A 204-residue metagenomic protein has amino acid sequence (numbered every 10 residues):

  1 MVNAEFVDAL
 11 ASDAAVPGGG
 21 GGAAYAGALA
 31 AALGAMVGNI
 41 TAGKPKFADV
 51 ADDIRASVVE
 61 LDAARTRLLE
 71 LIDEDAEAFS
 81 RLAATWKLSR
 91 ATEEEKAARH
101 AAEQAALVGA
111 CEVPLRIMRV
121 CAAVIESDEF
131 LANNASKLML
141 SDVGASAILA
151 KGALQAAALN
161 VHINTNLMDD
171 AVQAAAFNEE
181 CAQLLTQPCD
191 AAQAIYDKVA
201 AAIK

Functional and structural regions predicted by a protein language model:
N3, V7, A11-G22, K46-S57 (+4 more regions): Disorder-to-helix initiation segments
F6, L29-M36, A78, I117-S127 (+3 more regions): Amphipathic, well-ordered alpha-helical segments in soluble domains
S12-L33, M139-A157: Conserved phosphate/anionic-ligand binding catalytic regions in large, soluble enzymes, centered on
Y25-L29, S57, A64-L71, A110-V120 (+6 more regions): Amphipathic alpha-helix face/heptad-repeat signature
M36-A48: Transmembrane signal-anchor/signal-peptide helices with a preference for the extracytoplasmic
P45-T85, L184, A191: A structural-propensity feature for long, helix-poor, extended segments
D75, F79-I148, G152, N164: Amphipathic alpha-helical interface segments
V124-S127, L138-V199, K204: Preference for long, well-ordered alpha-helical segments
